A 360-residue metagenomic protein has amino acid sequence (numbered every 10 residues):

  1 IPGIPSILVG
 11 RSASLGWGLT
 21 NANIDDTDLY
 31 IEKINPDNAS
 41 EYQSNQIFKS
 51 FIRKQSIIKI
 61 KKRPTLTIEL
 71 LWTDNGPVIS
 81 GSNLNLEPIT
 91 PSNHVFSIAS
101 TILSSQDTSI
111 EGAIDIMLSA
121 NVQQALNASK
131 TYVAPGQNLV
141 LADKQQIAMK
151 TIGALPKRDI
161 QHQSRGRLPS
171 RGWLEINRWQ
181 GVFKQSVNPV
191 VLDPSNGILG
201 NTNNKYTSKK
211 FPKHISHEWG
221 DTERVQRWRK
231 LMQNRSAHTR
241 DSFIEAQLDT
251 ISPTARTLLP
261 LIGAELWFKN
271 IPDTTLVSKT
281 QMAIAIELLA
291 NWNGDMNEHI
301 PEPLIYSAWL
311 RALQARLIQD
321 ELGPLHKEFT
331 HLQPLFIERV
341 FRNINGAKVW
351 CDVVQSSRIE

Functional and structural regions predicted by a protein language model:
I1, Y132, K144-K157, L199 (+2 more regions): Acidic, low-complexity N-terminal propeptides/linkers enriched in Ser/Thr/Asp/Gly that mediate export, maturation
P2-S6, G10-W173: Glycine- and hydrophobic-rich flexible loops that cap the catalytic core of alpha/beta enzyme folds
Y42-T65, V182-L199, R224-A246, T250: A short, charged
S44-N45, S100-L103, D115-L118, H214 (+5 more regions): Hydrophobic alpha-helical scaffolding
P64, E87-S92, N234-H238, W267-Q281: Short, glycine- and charge-enriched coil/turn segments that flank and shape catalytic ligand pockets
E111-Q137, K144-Q145, H214-W267: Proteins synthesized as precursors that undergo proteolytic processing into mature forms
M149-R224, L276, A283-E287, Q319 (+1 more regions): Polyanionic (Asp/Glu-rich) segments that form extended negatively charged tracts
